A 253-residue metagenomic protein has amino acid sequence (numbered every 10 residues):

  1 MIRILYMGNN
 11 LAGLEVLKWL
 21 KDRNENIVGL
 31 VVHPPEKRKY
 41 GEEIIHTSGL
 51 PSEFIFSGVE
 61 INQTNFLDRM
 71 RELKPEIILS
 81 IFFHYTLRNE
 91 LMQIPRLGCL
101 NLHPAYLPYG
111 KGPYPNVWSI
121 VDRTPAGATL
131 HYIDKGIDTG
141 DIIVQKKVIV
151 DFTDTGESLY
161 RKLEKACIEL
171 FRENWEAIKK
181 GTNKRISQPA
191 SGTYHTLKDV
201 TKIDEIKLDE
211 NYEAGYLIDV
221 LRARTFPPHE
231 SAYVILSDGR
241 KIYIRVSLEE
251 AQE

Functional and structural regions predicted by a protein language model:
M1-E253: One-carbon transfer enzymes
